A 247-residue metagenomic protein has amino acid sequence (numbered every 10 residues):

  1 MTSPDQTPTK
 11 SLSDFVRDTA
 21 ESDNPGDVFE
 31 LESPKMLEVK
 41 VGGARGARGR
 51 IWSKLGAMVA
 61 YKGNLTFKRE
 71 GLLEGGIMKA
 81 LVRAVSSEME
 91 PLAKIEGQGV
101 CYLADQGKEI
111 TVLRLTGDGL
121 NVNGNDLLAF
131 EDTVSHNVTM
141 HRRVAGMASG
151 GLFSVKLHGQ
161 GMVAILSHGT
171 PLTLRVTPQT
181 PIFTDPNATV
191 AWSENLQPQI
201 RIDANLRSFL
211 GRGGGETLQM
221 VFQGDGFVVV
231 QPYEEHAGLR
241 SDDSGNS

Functional and structural regions predicted by a protein language model:
T2-S247: Phosphate/adenylate-binding glycine loop and adjacent helical scaffold
